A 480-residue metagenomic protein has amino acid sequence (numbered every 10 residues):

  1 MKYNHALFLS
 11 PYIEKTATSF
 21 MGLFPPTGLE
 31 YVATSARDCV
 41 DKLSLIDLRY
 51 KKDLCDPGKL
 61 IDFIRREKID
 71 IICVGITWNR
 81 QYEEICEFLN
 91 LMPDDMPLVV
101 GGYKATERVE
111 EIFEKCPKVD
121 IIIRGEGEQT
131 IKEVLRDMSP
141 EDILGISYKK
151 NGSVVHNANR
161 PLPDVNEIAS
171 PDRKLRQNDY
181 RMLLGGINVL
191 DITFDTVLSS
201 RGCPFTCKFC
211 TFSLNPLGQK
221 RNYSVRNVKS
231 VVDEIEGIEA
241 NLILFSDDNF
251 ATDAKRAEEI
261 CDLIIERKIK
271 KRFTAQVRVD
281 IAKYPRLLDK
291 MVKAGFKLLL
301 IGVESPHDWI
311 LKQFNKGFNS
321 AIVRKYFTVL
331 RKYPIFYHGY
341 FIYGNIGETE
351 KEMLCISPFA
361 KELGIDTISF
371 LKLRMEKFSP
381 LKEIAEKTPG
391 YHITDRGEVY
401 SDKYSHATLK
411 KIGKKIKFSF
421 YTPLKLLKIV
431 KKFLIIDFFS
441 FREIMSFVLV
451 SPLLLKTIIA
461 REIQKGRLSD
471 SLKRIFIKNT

Functional and structural regions predicted by a protein language model:
K2-F8, K42, I61-D70, S379-E386 (+2 more regions): Radical SAM enzyme core and accessory elements
L7, Y12-E14, P140, K149-S199: N-terminal [4Fe-4S]-dependent radical SAM core
K15-A17, F205, K255, Q313-F314 (+3 more regions): Flexible glycine/acidic-rich beta-alpha junction loops that bind and position SAM and/or redox cofactors in anaerobic
K15-L29: Glycine- and acidic-residue-enriched helix-capping/strand-helix junction motifs
F24, R173-H338, P358: Radical SAM [4Fe-4S] cluster-binding motif and immediate context
S35-P163, K372-F378: Glycine-rich beta-alpha loop elements in corrinoid/cobalamin-binding modules across cobalamin-dependent enzymes
K51-D53, R278-D280, P306-N315, F327-E352 (+2 more regions): Conserved strand-turn element in the central/C-terminal portion of the radical SAM core barrel that lines
E111-K115, G347-E362: Catalytic cores of alpha/beta
